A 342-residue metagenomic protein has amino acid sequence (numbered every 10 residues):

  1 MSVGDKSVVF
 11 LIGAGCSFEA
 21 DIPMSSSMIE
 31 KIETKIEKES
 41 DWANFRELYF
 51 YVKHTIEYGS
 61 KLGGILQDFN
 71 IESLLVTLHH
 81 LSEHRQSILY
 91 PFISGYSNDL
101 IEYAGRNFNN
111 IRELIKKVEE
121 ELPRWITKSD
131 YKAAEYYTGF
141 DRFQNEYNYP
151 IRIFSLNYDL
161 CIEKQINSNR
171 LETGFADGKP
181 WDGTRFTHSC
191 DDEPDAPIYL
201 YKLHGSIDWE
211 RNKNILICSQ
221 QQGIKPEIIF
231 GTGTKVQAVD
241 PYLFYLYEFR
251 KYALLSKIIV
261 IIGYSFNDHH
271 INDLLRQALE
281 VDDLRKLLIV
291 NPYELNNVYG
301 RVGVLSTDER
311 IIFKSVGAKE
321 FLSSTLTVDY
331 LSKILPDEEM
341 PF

Functional and structural regions predicted by a protein language model:
M1-A20, S25-H54, E193, Y247-F342: SIR2/sirtuin-family catalytic core signature
S2-G4, L11, A20, H54-E193 (+1 more regions): Active-site periphery "cap/insert" segments of enzyme catalytic domains
V9-G13, R152-N157, G174, L200-H204 (+2 more regions): A structural signal for short, well-ordered beta-strand segments and their strand-loop junctions that often border
G15-C16, Y158-L160, H204-I207, F266: Short, flexible loop/turn elements at secondary-structure junctions
A20-M28, D41, L114, W125-Y136 (+2 more regions): Phosphate/oxyanion-binding active-site loops and adjacent basic polyanion-contact surfaces
D195-I198: Beta-strand-turn-beta hairpins that frame and shape the catalytic cleft of phosphate-ester-processing enzymes
I207-G233: Redox- and metal-dependent alpha/beta enzyme cores, enriched for Fe-S-associated oxidoreductases and cofactor-handling
T234-L246, F266-N267: A general structural motif
